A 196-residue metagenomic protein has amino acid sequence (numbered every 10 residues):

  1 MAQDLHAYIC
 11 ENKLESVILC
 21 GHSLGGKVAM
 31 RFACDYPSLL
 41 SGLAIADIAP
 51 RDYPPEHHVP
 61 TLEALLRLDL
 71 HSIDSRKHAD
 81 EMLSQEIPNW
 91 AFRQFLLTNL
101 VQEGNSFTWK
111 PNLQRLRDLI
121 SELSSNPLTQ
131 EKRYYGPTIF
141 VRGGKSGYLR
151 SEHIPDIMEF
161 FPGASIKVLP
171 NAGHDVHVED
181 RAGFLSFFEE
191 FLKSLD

Functional and structural regions predicted by a protein language model:
M1-C20, S186-E190: Active-site loop/oxyanion-hole signature of alpha/beta-hydrolase fold enzymes
K13-S16, P37-S38, Y135-G136, G163: Active-site acidic short loop of glycosyltransferases
G21-G25, A29: Gly/Ala-rich beta-loop-alpha elbow adjacent to hydrolase catalytic centers
M30-D35, L39-S75: Flexible "cap/lid" loop of the alpha/beta hydrolase fold
E56, H71-N126: Conserved alpha/beta-hydrolase catalytic His-Asp/Glu region
G104-F160, S165-V168: Conserved serine/cysteine hydrolase catalytic core
G163-D196: Catalytic active-site module of serine/aspartate enzymes centered on a nucleophile-bearing elbow/loop
